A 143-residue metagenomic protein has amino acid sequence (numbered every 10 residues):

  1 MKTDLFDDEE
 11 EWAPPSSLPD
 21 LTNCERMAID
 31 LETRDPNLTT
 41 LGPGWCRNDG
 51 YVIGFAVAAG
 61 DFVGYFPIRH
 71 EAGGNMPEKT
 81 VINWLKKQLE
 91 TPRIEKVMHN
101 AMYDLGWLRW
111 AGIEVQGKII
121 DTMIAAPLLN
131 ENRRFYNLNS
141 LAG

Functional and structural regions predicted by a protein language model:
M1-A142: Conserved RNase H-like, two-metal-ion catalytic cores of nucleic-acid enzymes
